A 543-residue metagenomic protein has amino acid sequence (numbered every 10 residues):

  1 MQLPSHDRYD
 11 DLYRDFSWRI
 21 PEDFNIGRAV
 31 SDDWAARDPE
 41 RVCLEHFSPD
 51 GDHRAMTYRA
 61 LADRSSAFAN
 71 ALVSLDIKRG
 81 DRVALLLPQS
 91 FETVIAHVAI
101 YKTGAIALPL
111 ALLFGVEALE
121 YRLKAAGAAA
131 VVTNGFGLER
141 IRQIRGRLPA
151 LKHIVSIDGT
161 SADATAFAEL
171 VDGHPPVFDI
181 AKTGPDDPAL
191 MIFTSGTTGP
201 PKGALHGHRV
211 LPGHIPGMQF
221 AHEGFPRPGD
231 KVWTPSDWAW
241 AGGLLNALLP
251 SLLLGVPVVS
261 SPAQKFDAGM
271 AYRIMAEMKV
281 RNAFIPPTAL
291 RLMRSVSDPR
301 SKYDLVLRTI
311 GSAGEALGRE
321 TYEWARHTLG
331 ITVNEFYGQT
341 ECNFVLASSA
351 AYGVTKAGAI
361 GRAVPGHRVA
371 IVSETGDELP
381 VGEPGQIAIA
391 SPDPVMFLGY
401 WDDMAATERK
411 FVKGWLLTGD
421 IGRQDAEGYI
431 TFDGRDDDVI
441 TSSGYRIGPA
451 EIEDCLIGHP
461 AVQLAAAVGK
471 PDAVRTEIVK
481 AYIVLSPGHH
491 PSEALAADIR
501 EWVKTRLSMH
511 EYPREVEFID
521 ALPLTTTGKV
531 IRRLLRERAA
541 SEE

Functional and structural regions predicted by a protein language model:
P39-V42, S156, A162, D172-F193 (+2 more regions): Conserved pre-ATP/AMP-binding loop-to-beta segment of ANL
E40-V98, G115-E120, A166-E169: Conserved AMP-binding/adenylate-forming core of the ANL superfamily
R54-R59, A189-P216: Conserved AMP-binding A3 loop
A62-A67, D172, P185, A204-F225 (+1 more regions): Conserved structural elements of the adenylate-forming
S74, V98, K102-E169, P487: Structural core segment of the AMP-binding/adenylate-forming
F114, E120-K124, V131-N134, A283 (+6 more regions): AMP-binding/adenylate-forming catalytic core of the ANL superfamily
P212-T234, A239-R281, S295-V296: Conserved AMP-binding/adenylation subdomain of ANL enzymes
L253, V280-F284, R294-T355, R368 (+1 more regions): Gly/Ser/Thr-rich phosphate-binding loop
